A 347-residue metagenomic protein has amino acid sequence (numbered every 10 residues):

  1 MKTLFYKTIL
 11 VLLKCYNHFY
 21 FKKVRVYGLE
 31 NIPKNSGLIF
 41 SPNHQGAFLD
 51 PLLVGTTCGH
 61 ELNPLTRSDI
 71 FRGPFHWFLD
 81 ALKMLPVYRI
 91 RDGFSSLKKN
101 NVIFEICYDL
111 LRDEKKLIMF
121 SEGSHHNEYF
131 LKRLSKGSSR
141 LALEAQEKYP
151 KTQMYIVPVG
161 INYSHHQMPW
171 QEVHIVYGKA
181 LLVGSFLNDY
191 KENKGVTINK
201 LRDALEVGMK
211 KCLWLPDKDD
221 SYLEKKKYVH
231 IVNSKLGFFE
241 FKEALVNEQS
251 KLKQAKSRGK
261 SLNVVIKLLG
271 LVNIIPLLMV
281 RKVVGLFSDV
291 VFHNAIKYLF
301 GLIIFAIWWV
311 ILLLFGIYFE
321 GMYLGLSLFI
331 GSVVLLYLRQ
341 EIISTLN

Functional and structural regions predicted by a protein language model:
K2-E192, V280-N347: Soluble catalytic domains of membrane acyltransferases
Y6-K14, H76, I198-E206, K210 (+3 more regions): Generic detector of well-ordered alpha-helical segments enriched in charged/polar residues, highlighting helical
F19, L85, A180, G208-L215 (+1 more regions): Phosphate/oxyanion-binding loops and surfaces in catalytic or ligand/nucleic-acid-binding neighborhoods
E192-L252: Long, charge-rich alpha-helical interaction segments
K211-K218, G270-I274, L312, G316: Intrinsically disordered or highly flexible coil/loop and linker segments, enriched in small and charged/polar residues
E243-G259, L278-K297: Flexible internal linker/loop segments at domain or repeat junctions
K253-I275: Transmembrane alpha-helical segments and their cytosolic interface motifs in multi-pass membrane proteins
